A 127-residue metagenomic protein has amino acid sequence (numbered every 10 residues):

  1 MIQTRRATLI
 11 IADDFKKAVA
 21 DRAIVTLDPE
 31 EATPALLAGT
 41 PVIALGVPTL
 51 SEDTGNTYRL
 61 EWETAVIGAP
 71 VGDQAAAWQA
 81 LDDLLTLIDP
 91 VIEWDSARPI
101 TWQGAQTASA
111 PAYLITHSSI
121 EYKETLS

Functional and structural regions predicted by a protein language model:
M1-P34, G46-S127: Charged, amphipathic alpha-helical segments and their flanking helix caps
A38-A44: A short glycine-rich, His/Asp/Glu-containing loop-to-beta-strand
